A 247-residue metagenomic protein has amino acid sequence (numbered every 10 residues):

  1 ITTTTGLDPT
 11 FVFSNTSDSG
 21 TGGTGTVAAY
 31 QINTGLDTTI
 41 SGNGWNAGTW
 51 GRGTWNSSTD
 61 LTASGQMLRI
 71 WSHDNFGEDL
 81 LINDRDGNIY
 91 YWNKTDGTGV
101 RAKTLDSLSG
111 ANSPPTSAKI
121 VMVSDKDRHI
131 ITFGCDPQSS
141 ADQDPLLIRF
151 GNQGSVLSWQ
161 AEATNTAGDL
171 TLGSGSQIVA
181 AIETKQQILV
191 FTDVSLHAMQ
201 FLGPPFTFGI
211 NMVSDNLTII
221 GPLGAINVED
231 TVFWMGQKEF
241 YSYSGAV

Functional and structural regions predicted by a protein language model:
T2-T38: Acidic, small/polar residue-enriched beta-strand/turn segments
A28-V247: Recognizes the extracellular SEMA beta-propeller fold with strongest preference for semaphorin/plexin SEMA domains
